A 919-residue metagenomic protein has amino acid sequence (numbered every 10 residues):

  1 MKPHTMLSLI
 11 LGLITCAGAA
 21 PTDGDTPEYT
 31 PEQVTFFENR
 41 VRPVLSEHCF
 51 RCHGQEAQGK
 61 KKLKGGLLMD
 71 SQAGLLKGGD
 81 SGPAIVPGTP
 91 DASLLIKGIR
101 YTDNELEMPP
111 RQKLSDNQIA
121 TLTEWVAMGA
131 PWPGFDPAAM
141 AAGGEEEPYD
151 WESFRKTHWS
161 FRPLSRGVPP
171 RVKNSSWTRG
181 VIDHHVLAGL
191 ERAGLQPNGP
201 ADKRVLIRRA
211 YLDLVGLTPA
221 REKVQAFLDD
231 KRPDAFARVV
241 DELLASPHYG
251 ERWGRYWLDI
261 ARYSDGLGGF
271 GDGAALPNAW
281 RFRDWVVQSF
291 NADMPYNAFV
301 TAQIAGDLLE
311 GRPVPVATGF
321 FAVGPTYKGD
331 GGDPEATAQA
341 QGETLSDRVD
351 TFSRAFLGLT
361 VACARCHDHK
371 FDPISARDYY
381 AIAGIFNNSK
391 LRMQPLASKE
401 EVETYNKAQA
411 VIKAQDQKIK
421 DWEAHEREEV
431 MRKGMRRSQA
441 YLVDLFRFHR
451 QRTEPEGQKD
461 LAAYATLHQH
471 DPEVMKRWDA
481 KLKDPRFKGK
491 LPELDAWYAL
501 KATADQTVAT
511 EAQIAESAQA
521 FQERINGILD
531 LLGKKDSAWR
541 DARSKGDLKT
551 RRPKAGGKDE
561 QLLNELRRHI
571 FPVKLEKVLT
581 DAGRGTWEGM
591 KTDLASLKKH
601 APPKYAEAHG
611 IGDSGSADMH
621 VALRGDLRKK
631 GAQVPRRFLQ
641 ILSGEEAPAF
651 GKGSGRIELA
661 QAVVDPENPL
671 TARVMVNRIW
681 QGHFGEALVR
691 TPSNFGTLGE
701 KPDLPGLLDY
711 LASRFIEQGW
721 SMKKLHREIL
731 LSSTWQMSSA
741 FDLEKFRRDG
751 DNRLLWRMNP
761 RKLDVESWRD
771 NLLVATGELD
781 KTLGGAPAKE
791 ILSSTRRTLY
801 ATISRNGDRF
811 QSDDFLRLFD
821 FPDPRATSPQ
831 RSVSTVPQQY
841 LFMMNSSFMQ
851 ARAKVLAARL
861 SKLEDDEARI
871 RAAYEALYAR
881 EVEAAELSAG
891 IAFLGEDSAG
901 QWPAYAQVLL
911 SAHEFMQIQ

Functional and structural regions predicted by a protein language model:
M1-H4: Positively charged n-region of N-terminal signal peptides that target proteins for export
L7-C16: Bacterial N-terminal signal peptides
A19-V126, W132-A188, R204-R209, P219-F227 (+8 more regions): Solvent-exposed helix-loop boundary motif
S46-E47, T351-R365, T586, K599-A601: Conserved beta-strand->loop/alpha-helix structural units within folded catalytic cores of enzymes with alpha/beta
M140-R204, D213, F320-G324, M393-E686 (+3 more regions): Short, functional "switch" segments adjacent to catalytic/cofactor/reactive centers
K173-H248, Y263-G311, P373, G546-R797 (+5 more regions): Primarily short, surface-exposed interaction patches in extracytoplasmic proteins
W253, L258-N278, F282, L308-R348: Beta-propeller blade termini and top-face loops
G342-A364, P669, L698: A conserved hydrophobic secondary-structure block that centers on an alpha-helix together with its immediately flanking
